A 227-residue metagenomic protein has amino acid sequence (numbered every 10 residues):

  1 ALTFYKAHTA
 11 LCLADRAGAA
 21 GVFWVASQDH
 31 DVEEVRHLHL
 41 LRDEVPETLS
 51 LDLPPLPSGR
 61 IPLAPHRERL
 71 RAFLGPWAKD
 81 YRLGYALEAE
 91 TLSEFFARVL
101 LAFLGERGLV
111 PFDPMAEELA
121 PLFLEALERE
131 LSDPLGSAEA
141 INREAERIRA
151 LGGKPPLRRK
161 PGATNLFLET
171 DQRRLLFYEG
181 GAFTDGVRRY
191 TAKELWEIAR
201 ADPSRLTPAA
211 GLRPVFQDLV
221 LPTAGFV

Functional and structural regions predicted by a protein language model:
A1-V227: N-terminal targeting/trafficking signals and adjacent low-complexity tails
